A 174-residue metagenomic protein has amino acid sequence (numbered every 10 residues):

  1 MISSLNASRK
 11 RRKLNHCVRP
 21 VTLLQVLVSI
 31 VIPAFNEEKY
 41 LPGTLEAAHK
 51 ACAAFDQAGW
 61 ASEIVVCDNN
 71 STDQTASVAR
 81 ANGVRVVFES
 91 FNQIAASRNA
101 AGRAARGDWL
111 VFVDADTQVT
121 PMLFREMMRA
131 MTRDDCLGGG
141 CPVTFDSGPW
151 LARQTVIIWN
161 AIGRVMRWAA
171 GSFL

Functional and structural regions predicted by a protein language model:
L27-S29, E63: Cell-envelope/extracellular polymer assembly enzymes that use nucleotide-activated donors
E37-A54: Short, well-formed alpha-helical segments that are part of the catalytic scaffolds of diverse glycosyltransferases
D56-N70, V87: Short beta-strand/loop segment that forms part of the nucleotide-sugar
D68-A76, T117: A conserved acidic beta->alpha catalytic loop
E89-A105: Glycine-rich, basic loop-to-helix element that forms the pyrophosphate-binding segment of sugar-nucleotide handling
L110: Short aromatic/hydrophobic "clamp" motif used to bind/position activated sugar donors
M122-L151: Conserved donor NDP-sugar-binding/catalytic core segment of glycosyltransferases
C141-S172: Short, flexible, basic/aromatic active-site loop/helix in glycosyltransferases
